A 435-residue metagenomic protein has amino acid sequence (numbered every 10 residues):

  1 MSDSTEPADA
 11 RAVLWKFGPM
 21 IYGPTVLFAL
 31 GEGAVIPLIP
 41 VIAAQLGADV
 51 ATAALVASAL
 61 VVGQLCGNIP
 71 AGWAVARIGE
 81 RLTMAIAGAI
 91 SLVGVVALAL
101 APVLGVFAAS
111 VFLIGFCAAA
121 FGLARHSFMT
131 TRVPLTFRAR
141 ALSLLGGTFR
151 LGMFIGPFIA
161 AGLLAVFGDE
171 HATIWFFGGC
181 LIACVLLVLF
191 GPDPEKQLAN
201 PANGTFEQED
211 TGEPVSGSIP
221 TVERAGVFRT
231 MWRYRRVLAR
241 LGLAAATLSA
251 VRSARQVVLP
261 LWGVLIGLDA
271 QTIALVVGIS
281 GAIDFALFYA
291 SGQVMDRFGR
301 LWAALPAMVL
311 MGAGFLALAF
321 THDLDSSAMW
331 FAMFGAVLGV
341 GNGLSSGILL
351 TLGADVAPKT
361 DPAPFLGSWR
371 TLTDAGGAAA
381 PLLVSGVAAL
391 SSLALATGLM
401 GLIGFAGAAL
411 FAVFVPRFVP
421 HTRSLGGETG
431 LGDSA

Functional and structural regions predicted by a protein language model:
S2-W15, K196-L241, E428-A435: Juxtamembrane intracellular "pre-TM" segments in multi-pass secondary transporters
A12-V61, R240-A244, R252-I266: Helix-loop boundary and gating motifs at the non-cytosolic
E32, I114-R125, V337-L349: Core transmembrane helices of Major Facilitator Superfamily
G67-G79, L287-R300, A388: Helix-to-loop junctions at the C-terminal end of transmembrane segments in multipass secondary transporters
G79, L100-G105, G299, T321-D325: Helix-breaking motifs and short loop linkers at transmembrane-helix boundaries and internal kinks in secondary membrane
T83-V96, W302-A317: Structural signature of the two symmetry-related core transmembrane helices
F112-F149: Cytoplasmic helix-loop-helix junction between adjacent transmembrane helices in 12-TM secondary transporters
T173-L189, T397-V413: Symmetry-related core transmembrane helices of the 12-TM Major Facilitator Superfamily/SLC fold
